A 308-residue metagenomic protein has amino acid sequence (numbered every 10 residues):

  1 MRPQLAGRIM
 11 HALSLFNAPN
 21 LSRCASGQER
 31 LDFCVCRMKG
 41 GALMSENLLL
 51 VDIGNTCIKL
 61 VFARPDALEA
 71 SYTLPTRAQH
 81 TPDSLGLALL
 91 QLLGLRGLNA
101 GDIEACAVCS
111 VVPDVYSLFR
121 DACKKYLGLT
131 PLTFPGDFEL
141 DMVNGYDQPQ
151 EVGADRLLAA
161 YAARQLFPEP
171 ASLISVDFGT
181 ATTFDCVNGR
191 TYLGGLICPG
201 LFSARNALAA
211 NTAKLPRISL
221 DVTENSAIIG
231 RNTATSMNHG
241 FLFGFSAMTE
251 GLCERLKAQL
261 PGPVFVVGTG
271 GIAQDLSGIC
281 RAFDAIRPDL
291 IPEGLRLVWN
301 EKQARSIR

Functional and structural regions predicted by a protein language model:
S45-Q91, T191-P216, T235: Short glycine-rich, Thr/Ser-proximal phosphate-binding strand/loop in the N-terminal lobe of ATP-dependent enzymes
V51-C57, V176-A181, L201, T269-G271: A short acidic Gly-Thr/Ser loop motif
L68-L118, F202, H239, G244: N-terminal phosphate-binding loop and adjacent alpha-helix
Y72, A78, N225-F265, D275 (+1 more regions): Adenine-nucleotide phosphate-binding core of ATP-dependent small-molecule kinases
C106-P113, F178-T180, V264-A273: Glycine-rich beta-strand-to-loop/alpha-helix junction loops that act as flexible
L129-L132, F138-T212, L242-C253: Phosphate-binding/catalytic loop of phosphoryl-transfer enzymes
L157, A213, D284-R308: Glycine-rich phosphate-binding/hydrolytic loop that grips phosphoryl groups
